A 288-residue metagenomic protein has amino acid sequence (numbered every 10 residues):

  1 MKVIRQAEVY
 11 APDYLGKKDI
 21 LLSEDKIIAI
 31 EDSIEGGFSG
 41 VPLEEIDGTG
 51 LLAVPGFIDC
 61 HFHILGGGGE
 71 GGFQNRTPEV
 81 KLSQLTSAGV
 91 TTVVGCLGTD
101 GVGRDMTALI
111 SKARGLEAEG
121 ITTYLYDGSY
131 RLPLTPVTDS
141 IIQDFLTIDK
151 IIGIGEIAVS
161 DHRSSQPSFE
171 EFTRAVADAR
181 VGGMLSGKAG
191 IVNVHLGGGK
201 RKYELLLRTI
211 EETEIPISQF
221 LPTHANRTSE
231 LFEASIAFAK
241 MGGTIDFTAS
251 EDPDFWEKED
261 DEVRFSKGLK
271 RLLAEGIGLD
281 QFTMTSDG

Functional and structural regions predicted by a protein language model:
M1-K2, V9-V54: Histidine-rich, glycine-flanked metal-binding segment
V3, G56-I58, V192, M284: Residue-level marker for buried hydrophobic side chains located in beta-strands that build the well-ordered beta-sheet
A7, I20, D25, G50 (+6 more regions): Divalent metal-coordination and catalytic microenvironments
S39-L51, S140-F145, F265-G278: Short amphipathic alpha-helices and their capping/turn segments at secondary-structure boundaries
L43, G48-S111: Metal-associated gating/positioning segment near the N- to mid-region
V80-D105, S111-P133, D149-H162, M184-G199 (+1 more regions): Divalent metal-dependent hydrolysis catalytic cores, especially in the metallo-beta-lactamase
R114-L125, L134-G187, L207-T209, G243-S250: Extended substrate/RNA-proximal surfaces in nucleic-acid metabolism proteins
A177-T285: Active-site core of metal-dependent hydrolases
